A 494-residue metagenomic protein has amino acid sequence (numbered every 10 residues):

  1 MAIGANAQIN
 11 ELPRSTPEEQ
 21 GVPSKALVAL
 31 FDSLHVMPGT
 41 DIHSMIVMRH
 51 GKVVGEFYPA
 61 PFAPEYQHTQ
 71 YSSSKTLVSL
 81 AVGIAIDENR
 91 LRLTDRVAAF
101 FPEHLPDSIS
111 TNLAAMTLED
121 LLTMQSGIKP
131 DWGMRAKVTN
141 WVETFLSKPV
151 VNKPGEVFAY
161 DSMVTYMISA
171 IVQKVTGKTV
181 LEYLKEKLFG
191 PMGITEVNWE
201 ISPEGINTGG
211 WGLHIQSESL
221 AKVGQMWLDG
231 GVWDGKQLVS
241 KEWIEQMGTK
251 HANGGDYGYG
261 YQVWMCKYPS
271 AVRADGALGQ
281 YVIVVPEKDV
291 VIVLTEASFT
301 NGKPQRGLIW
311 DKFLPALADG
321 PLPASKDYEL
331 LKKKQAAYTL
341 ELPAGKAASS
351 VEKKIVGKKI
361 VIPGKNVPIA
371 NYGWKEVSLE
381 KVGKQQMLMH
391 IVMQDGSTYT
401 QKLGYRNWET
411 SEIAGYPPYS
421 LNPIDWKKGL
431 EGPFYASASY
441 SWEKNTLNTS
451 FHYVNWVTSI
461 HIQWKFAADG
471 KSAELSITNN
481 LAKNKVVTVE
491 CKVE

Functional and structural regions predicted by a protein language model:
M1-Q8: Bacterial Sec-dependent N-terminal signal peptides
D32-F62, D289-I292: A short, well-structured edge-of-sheet supersecondary motif
G51, H68-T94, L121, I168-V172 (+1 more regions): Active-site SXXK
T69, E88-S126, S147, K178-W211: Active-site helix/loop module of the DD-peptidase/beta-lactamase fold, centered on the serine-lysine SxxK catalytic
V164-I171, W211-V232, Q280-A297, W310: Active-site-proximal alpha-helical segments within enzyme catalytic domains
K241-T295: Active-site Gly/Thr loop motif
A277-P343: Structured C-terminal helix/loop/strand segments within mature extracytoplasmic catalytic/sensor domains
Y328-E494: Peripheral terminal and inter-domain segments
